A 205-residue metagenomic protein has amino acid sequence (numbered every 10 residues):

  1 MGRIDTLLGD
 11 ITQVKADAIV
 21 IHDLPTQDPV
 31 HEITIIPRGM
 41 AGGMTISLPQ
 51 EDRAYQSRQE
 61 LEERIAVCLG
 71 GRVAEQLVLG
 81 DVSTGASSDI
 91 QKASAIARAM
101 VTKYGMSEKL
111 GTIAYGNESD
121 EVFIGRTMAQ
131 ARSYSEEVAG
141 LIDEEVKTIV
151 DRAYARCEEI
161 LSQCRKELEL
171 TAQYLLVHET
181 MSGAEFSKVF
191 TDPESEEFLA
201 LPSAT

Functional and structural regions predicted by a protein language model:
M1-D23: Macrodomain-like recognition of ADP-ribose-binding/processing modules
L24-T205: Soluble catalytic regions of large protease machineries
